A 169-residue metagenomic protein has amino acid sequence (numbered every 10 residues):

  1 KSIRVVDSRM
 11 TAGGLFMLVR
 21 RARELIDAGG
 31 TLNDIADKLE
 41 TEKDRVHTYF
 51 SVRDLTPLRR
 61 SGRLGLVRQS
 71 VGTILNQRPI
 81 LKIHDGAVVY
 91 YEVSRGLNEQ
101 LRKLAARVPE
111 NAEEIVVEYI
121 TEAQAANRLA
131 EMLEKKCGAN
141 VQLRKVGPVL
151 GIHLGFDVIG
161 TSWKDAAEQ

Functional and structural regions predicted by a protein language model:
K1-R4, M10-Q169: Mixed-charge interfacial surface used for oligomerization/domain docking and macromolecular partner engagement
